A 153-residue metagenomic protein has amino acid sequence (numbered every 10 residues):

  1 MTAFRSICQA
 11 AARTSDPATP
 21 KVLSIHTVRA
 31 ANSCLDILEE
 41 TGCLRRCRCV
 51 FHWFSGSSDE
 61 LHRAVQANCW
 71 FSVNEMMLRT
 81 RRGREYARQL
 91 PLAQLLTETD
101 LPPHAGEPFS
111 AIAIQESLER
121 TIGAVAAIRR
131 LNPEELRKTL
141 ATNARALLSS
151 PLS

Functional and structural regions predicted by a protein language model:
M1-L96: Catalytic pocket-lining loop regions of alpha/beta-barrel enzymes, especially the amidohydrolase/enolase/GH5 lineages
T2-A3, F109-S117: Alpha-helix N-cap and loop-to-helix initiation/capping positions
T14, A18, Q115-S153: Mid-to-C-terminal alpha-helical segments outside catalytic/metal-binding sites
T27, T99, T121: Ser/Thr-centric signal marking residues that sit in or immediately flank functional binding/regulatory motifs
S57, R79-R81, H104-E107, P151: Surface-exposed loop/turn and secondary-structure junction residues enriched for glycine/proline
A64, A87, D100, L136 (+1 more regions): Conserved, mostly hydrophobic/aromatic
F71, P103, A146: Active-site micro-motifs of SAM-dependent methyltransferase domains
A93-A111: Short acidic/histidine-rich active-site segments
